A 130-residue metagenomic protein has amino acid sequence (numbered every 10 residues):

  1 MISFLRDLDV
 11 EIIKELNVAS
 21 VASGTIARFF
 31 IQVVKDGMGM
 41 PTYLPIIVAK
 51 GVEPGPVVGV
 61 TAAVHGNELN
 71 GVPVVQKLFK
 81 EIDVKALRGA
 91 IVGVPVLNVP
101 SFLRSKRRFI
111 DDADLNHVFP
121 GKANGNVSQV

Functional and structural regions predicted by a protein language model:
M1-V130: Structured catalytic-domain cores with a bias toward divalent-metal coordination
